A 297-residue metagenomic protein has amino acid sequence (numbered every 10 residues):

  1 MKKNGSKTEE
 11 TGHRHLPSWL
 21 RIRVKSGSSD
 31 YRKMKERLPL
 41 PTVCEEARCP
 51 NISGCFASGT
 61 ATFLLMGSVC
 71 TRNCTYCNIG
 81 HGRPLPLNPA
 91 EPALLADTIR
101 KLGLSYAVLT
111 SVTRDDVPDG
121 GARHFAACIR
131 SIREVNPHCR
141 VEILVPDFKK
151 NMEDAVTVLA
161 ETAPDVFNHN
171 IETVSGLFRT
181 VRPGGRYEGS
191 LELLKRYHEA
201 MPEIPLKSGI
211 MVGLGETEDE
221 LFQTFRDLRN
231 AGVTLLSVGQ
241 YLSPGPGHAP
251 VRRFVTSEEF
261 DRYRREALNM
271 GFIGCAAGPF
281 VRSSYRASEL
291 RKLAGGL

Functional and structural regions predicted by a protein language model:
M1-T62, M66, D97, A127-H138 (+3 more regions): Auxiliary Fe-S-binding modules of radical SAM enzymes
N51-K101: Active-site cofactor/substrate anionic-group-binding motifs, chiefly glycine- and Lys/Arg-rich phosphate-binding loops
V69, T113, D147, V212-L214: Residue-level signal for short, function-critical loop segments
N73, V117, L177, P246 (+1 more regions): Glycine/Thr-rich phosphate-binding loops of Rossmann-like dinucleotide-binding domains
T75, R179, D219: Alpha-helical elements of the RecA-like P-loop NTPase motor core of helicases
N78-L94, K101-E153, A160-E192, K207 (+1 more regions): Core AdoMet radical
